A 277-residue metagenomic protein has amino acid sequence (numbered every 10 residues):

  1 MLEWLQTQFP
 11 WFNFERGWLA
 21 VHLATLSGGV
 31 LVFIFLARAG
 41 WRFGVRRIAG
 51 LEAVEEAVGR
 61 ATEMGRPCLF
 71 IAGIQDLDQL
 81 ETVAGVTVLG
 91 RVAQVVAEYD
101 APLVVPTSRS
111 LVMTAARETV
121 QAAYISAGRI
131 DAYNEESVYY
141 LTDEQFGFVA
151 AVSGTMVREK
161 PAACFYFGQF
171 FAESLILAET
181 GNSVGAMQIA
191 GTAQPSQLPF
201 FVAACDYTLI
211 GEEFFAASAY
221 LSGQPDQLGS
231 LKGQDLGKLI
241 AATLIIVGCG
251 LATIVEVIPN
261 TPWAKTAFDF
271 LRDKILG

Functional and structural regions predicted by a protein language model:
E3-A49, I254-V255: Hydrophobic alpha-helical transmembrane segments of small proteolipidic membrane proteins, enriched in energy-coupled
R46-E63, P67-L69: Membrane-cytosol interface motif
A57-V58, T82-D100: Histidine-anchored nucleotide/phosphate-binding helix
T82-V88, L175-V184: Short Gly/Thr/Asp-enriched flexible loops that form oxyanion-binding sites at enzyme active sites
V95-A97, A101-V149: Long, charge-dense
V95-V96, V184-V202: Short, acidic/small-residue loops that bind anionic groups at enzyme active sites
Y140-G181: Soluble extracytoplasmic domains of inner/organellar membrane proteins
S196, V202-G277: C-terminal functional extensions of proteins
